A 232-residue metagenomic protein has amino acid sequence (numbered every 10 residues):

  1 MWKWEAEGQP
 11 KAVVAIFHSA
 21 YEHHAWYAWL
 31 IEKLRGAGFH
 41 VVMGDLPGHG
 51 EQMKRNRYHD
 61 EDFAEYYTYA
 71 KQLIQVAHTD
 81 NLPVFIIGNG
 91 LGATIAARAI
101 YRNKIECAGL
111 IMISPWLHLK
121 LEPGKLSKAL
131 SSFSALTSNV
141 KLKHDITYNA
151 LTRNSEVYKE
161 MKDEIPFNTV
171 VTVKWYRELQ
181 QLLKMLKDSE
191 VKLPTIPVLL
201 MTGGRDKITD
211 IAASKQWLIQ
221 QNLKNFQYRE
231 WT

Functional and structural regions predicted by a protein language model:
K11-S19: Short beta-strand element of the alpha/beta-hydrolase
Y21-H23, G50-D80: Catalytic nucleophile-loop/oxyanion-hole region of alpha/beta-hydrolase and closely related hydrolase-like folds
H24-W26, I31-R55: Conserved alpha/beta-hydrolase
H78-G90: Alpha/beta-hydrolase fold nucleophile elbow
N89-T172: Alpha/beta-hydrolase-fold enzymes
T172-E190: Active-site nucleophile elbow and catalytic-triad environment of alpha/beta-hydrolase enzymes
P194, L200-T202, D206: Short beta-strand/loop motif that positions the catalytic acidic residue of the alpha/beta-hydrolase fold
D210-I219: Short alpha-helix in the alpha/beta-hydrolase fold that links the catalytic acid
